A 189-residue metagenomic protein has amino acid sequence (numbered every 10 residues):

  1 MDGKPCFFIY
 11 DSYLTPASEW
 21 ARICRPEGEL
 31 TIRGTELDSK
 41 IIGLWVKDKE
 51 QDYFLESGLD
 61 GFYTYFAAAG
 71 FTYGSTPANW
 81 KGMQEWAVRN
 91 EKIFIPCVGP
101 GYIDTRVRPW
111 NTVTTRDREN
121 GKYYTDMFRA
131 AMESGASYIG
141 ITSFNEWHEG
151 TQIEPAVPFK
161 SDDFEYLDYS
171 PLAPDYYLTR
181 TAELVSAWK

Functional and structural regions predicted by a protein language model:
M1-K189: Glycan-processing catalytic domains of CAZymes
